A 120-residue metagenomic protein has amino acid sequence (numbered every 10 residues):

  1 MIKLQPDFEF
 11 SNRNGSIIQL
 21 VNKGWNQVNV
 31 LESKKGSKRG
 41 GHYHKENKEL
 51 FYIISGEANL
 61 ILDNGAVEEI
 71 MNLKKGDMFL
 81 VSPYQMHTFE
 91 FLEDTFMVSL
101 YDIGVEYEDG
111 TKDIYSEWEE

Functional and structural regions predicted by a protein language model:
I2-N12, Q27, L31, L92-E120: Double-stranded beta-helix
F10-G41, N47: A short glycine-rich, His/Asp/Glu-containing loop-to-beta-strand
I17, G41, L60-I61, V81 (+2 more regions): Short beta-strand His + acidic residue motifs that chelate non-heme Fe in jelly-roll/DSBH and cupin folds
N22, S55, D94: ATP/adenylate-binding site constellation spanning eukaryotic-like Ser/Thr protein kinases, ABC-transporter
S33, K45-L60, L100: Short, conserved beta-strand element in jelly-roll/cupin
S37, N59, E106: Flexible, glycine-rich phosphate/dinucleotide-binding loops and adjacent beta-alpha linkers at cofactor/substrate
H42, K48-I53, M71, T88-F89: His/acidic/aromatic-lined binding-pocket segments of jelly-roll/cupin-type domains and related regulatory beta-sandwich
G65-P83: Short acidic-glycine-tyrosine-enriched beta hairpin
